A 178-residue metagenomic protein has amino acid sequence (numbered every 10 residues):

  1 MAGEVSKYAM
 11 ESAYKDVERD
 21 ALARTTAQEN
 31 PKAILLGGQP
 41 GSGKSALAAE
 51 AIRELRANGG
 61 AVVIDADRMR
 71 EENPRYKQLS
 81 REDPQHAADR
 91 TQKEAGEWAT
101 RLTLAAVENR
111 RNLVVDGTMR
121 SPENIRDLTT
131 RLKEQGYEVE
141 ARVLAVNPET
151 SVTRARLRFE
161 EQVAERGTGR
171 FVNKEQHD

Functional and structural regions predicted by a protein language model:
M1-T25: N-terminal pre-Walker A segment at the start of P-loop NTPase domains
R24-P31, A105-V107: Phosphate-binding P-loop
Q39-P40: The conserved Walker
K44: Conserved lysine of the Walker
L47: Hydrophobic positions on the alpha1 helix immediately C-terminal to the Walker A/P-loop
N58-V63, R68-T130: Conserved nucleotide-sensing/catalytic segment adjacent to the nucleotide-binding pocket in NTP-handling enzymes
M119-Q162: ATP-dependent NMP and nucleoside kinases share a basic, alpha-helical "lid"
T153-D178: Conserved GTP-binding G-domain of TRAFAC-class P-loop NTPases and closely related GTPase folds
